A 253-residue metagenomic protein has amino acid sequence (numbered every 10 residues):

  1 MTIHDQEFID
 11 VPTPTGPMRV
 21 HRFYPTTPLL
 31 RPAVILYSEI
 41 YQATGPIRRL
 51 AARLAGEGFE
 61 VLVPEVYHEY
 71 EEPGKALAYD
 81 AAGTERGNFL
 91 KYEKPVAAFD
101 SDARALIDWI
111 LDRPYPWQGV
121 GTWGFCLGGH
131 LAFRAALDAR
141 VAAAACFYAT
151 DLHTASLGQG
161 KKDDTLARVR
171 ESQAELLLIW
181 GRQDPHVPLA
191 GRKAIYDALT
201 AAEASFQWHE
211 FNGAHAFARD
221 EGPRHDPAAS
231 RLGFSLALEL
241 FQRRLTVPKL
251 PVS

Functional and structural regions predicted by a protein language model:
M1-S253: N-terminal cap/leader regions of alpha/beta-hydrolase-fold enzymes, predominantly small-molecule hydrolases
